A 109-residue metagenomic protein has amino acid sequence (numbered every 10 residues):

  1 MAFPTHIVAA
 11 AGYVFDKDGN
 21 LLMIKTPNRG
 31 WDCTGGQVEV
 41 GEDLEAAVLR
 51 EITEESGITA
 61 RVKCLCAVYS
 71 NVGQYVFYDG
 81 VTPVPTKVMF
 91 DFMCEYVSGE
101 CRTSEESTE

Functional and structural regions predicted by a protein language model:
M1-L21, M93: Conserved N-terminal beta-strand and adjoining loop/helix that marks the start of the Nudix/MutT-like hydrolase domain
F15, G19, W31, G99-C101: Generic "edge-of-domain/loop-turn" microfeature
P27-N28: C-terminal lobe/hinge of AMP-binding adenylation domains
D32-G36: A short gly/proline-enriched turn/hairpin at secondary-structure junctions
V38-V62, N71-E109: Unchanged
